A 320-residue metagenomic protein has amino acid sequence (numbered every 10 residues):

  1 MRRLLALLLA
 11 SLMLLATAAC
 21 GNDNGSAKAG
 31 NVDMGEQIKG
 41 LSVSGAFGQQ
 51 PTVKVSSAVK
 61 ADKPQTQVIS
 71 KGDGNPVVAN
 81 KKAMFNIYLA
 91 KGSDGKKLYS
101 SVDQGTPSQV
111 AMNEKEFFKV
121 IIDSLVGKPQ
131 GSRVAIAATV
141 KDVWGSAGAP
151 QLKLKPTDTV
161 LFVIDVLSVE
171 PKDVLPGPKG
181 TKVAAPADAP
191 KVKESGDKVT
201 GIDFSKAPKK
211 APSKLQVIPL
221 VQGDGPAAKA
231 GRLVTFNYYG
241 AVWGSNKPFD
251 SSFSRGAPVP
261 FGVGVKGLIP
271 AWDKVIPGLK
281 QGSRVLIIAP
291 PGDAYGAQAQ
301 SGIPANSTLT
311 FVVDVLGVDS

Functional and structural regions predicted by a protein language model:
R2-S320: Cross-family detector of peptidyl-prolyl cis-trans isomerase
